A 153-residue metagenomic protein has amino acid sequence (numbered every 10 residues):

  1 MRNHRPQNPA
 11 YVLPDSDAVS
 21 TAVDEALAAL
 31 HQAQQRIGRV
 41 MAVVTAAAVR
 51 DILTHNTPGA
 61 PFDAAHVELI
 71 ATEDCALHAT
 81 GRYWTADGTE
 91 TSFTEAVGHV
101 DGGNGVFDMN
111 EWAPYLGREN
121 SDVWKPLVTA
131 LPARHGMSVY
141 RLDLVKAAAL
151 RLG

Functional and structural regions predicted by a protein language model:
R2-A28, E73-G153: Detector for the mature cores of small, proteolytically processed and post-translationally modified peptide effectors
S20-A64: Contiguous, amphipathic alpha-helical segments that mediate oligomerization or scaffolding in large protein assemblies
